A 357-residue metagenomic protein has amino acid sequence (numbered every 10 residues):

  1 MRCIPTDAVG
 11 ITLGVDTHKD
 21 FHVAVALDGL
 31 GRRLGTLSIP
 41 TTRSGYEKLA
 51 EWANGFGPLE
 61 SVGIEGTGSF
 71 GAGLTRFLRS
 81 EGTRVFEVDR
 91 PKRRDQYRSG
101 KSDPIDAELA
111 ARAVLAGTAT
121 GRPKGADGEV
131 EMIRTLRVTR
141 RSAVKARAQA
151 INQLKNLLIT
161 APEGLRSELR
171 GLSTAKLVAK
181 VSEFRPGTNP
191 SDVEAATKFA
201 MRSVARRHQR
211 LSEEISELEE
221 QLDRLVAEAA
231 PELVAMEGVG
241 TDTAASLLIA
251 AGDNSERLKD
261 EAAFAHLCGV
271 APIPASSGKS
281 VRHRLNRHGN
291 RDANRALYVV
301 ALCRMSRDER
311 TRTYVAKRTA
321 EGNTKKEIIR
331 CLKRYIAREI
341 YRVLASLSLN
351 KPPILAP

Functional and structural regions predicted by a protein language model:
M1-P357: A detector of single, family-specific signature residues that are central to catalytic or substrate-handling motifs
